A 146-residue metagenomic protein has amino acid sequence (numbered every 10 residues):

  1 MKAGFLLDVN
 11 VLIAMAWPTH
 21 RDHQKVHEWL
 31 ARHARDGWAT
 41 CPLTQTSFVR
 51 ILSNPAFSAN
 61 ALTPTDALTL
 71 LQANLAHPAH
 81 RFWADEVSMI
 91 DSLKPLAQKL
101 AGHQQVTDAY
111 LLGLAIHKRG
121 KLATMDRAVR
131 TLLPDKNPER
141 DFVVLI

Functional and structural regions predicted by a protein language model:
M1-T40, L52-T69, N137: Short, well-structured N-terminal submotif of metal-dependent ribonuclease cores
L12, Q45-F48, V129-R130: A generic structural signal for short hydrophobic patches within well-formed alpha-helices
P18, A39-T46, L68-L100: Acidic catalytic patch
V26, T107-D108: Amphipathic coiled-coil/heptad-repeat helices and related helical stalk/stem segments that mediate oligomerization
H33, N74-L75, A115: A generic structural signal for well-ordered alpha-helical segments
C41, T107, M125: Replace "coordinates the UDP/GDP/TDP-sugar" with "coordinates nucleotide-activated sugar donors
V87-A101, L112-I146: Acidic, PIN/NYN-like endoribonuclease modules and their adjacent C-terminal/linker elements
